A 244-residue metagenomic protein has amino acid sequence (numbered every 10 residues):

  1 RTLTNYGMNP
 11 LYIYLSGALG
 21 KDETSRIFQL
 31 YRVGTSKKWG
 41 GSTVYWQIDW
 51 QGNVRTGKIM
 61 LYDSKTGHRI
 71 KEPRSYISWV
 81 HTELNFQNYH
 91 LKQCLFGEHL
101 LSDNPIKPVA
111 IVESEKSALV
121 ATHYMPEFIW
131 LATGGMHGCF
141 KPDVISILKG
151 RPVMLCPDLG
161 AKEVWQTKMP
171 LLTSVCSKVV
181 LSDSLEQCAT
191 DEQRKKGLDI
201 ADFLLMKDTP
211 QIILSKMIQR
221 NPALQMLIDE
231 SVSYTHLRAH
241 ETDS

Functional and structural regions predicted by a protein language model:
R1-R55, L100-D103, V175, L214-R238: TOPRIM metal-binding catalytic domain and adjacent DNA-binding surface shared by DnaG-type primases
T4, L84-N88, Q193, M217: Intrinsic-disorder-associated interaction segments
Y31, G57-I59, M169: Catalytic cores of transferase enzymes with a strong primary signal for eukaryotic protein kinases
V44-K149: Phosphate-handling DNA/RNA-contact segment within nucleic-acid enzymes
G67, I106-K107, A118-R238: TOPRIM fold recognition
A239-S244: A short, hydrophobic C-terminal helix/tail in secreted or cell-surface proteins
